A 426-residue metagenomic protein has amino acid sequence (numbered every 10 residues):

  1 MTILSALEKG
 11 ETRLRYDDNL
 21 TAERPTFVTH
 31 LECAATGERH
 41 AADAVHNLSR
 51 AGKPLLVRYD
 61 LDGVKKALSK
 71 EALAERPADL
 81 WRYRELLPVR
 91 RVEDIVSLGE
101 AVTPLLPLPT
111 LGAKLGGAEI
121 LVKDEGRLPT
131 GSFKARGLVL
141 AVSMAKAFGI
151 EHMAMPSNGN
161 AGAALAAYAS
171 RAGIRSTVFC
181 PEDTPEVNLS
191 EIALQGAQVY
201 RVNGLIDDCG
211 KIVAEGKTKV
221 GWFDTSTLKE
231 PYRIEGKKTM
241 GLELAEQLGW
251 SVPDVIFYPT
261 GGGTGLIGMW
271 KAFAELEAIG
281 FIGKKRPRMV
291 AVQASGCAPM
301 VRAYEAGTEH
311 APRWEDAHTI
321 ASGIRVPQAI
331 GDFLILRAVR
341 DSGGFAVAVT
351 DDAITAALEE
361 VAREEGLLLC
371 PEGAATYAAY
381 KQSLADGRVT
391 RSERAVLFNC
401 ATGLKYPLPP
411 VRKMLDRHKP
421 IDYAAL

Functional and structural regions predicted by a protein language model:
T2-L7, R13-L426: PLP-dependent amino-acid enzyme catalytic core
